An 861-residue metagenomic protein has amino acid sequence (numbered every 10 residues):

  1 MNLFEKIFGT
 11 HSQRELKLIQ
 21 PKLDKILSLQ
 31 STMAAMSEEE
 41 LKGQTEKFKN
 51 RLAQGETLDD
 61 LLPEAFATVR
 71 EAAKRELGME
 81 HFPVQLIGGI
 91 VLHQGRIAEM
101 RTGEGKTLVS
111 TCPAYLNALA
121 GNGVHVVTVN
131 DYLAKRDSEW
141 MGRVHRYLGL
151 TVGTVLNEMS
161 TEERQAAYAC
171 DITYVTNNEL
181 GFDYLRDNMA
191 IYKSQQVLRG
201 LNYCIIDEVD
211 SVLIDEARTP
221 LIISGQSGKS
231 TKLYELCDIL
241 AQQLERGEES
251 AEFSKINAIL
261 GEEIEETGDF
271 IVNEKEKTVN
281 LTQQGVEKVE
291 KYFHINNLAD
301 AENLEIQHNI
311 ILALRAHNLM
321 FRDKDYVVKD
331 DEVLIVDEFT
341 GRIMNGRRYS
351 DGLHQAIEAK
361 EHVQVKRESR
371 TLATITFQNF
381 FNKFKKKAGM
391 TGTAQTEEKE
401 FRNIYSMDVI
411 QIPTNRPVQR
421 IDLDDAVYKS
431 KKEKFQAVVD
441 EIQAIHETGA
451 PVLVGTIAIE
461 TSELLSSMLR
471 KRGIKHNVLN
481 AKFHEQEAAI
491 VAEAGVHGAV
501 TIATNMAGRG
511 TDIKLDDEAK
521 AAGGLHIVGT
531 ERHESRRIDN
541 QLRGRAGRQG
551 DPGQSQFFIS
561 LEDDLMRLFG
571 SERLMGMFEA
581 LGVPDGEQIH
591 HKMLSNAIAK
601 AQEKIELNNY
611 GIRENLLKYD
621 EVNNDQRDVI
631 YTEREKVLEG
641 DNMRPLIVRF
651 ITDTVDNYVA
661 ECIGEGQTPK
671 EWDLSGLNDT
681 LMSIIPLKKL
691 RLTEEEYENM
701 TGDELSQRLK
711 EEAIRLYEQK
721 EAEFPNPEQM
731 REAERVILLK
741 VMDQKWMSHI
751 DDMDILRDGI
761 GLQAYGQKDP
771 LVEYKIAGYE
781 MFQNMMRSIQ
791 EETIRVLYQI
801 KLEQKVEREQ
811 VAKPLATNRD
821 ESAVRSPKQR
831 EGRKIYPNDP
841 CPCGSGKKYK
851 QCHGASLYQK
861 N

Functional and structural regions predicted by a protein language model:
M1-G582, T632, V648-R649, D653: Conserved P-loop NTPase motor core
T102, S845-G846: Aromatic-flanked redox-active Cys/Sec active sites in thiol-based oxidoreductases, especially the WC-centered
Y326-L334, T340-R347, Q549-G550, L565-K834 (+4 more regions): Extended, charged helical/alpha-beta scaffold domains that provide interaction surfaces
V452-L453, C841-C843: Conserved catalytic-core segments centered on acid/base and nucleophilic motifs
N838: Arg/Lys-rich, low-complexity, intrinsically disordered N-terminal tails that contact nucleic acids
